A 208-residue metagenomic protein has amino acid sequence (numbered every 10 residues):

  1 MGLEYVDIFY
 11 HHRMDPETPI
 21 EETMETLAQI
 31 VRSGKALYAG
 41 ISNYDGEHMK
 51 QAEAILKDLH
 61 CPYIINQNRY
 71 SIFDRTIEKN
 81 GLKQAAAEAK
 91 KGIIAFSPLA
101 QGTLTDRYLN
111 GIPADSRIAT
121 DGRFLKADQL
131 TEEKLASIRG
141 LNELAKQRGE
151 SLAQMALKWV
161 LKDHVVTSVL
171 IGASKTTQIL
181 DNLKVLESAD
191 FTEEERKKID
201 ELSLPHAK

Functional and structural regions predicted by a protein language model:
M1-T18: Active-site groove signature of glycoside hydrolases
T18-H206: Beta/alpha (TIM)-barrel catalytic core signal, keyed to glycine-rich beta->alpha loops juxtaposed to Asp/Glu that bind
